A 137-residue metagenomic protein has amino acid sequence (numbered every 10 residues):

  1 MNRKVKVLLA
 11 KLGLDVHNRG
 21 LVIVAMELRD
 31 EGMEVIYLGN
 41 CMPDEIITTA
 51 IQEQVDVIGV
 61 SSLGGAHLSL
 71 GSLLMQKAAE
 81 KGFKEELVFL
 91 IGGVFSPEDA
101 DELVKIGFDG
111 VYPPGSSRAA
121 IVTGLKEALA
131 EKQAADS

Functional and structural regions predicted by a protein language model:
M1-V5, A135-D136: Non-catalytic signal-transmission and effector/linker regions of two-component phosphorelay proteins
L8-A10: Short hydrophobic segments within beta-strands
L12-L14: Active-site-adjacent loop and "lid" segments of alpha/beta metabolic enzymes
L21-A128: Cofactor-cradling patches in redox/metallo enzymes
E127-S137: The C-terminal output helix
